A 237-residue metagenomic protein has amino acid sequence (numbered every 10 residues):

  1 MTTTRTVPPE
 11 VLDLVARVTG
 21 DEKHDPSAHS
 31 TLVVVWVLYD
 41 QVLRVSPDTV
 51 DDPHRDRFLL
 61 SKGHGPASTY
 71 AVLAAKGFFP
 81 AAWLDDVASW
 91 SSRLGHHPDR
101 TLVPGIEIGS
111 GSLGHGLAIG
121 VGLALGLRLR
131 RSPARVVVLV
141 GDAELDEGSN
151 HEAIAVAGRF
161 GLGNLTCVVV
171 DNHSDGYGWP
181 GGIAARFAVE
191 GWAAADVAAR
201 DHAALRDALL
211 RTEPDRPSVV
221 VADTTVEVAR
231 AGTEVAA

Functional and structural regions predicted by a protein language model:
T6-K23, V168-V170: N-terminal capping segment at the start of a domain
E22, S27-R159: Cofactor-binding active-site loop characterized by glycine-rich and histidine/acidic residues
V33, H64-G65, N172-H173, D201 (+1 more regions): Glycine-rich beta-alpha junction loops
R135, G163-T166, A193: Residues at the starts of beta-strands that form the adenosine-phosphate
E147-G148, Y177, A203: Loop/helix-junction capping segments adjacent to catalytic residues or to phosphate/diphosphate-binding pockets
E147-N172, D215-D223: A short alpha/beta connector and helix-capping loop motif
G176-A185: Short, glycine/polar-rich helix-capping loops at beta-to-alpha or helix-loop-helix junctions that flank or form
R186, W192, H202-A237: Glycine/aspartate-rich loop-and-adjacent alpha/beta segment that forms the canonical ThDP
